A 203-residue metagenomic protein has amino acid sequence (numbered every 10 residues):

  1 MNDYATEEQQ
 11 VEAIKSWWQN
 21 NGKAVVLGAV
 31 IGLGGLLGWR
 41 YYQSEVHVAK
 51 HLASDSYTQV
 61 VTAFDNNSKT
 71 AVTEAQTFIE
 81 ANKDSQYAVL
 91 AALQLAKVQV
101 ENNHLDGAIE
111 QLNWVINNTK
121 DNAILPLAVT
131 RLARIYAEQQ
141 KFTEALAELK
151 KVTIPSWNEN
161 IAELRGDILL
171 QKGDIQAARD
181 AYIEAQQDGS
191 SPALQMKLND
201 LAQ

Functional and structural regions predicted by a protein language model:
M1-I31, L52: N-terminal positive-inside, membrane-proximal cytosolic segments immediately preceding the first
E8, E12-K15, S54, V72 (+3 more regions): Alpha-helical membrane and juxtamembrane elements of multi-pass inner-membrane transport and channel proteins
W17-A24, A81-D84, N118, P155: Membrane-interface junctions
L27-G35, A63-T73, N102-I109, R134-T143: Helix-turn-helix repeat elements of alpha-solenoid scaffolds
G34-D55: Transmembrane signal-anchor/signal-peptide helices with a preference for the extracytoplasmic
Y41-E45, E80-N82, N117-T119: Flexible helix-coil transition and linker loops at the boundaries of alpha-helical arrays
T58-L90: Short extracytoplasmic
Q86, A92-Q203: Soluble extracytoplasmic domains of inner/organellar membrane proteins
